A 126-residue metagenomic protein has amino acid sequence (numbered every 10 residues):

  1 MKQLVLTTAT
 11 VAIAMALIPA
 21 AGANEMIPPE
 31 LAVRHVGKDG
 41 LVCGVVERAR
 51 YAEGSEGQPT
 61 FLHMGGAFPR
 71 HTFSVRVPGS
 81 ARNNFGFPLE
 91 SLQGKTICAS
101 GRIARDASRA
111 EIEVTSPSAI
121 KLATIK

Functional and structural regions predicted by a protein language model:
M1-L4: Positively charged n-region of N-terminal signal peptides that target proteins for export
T7-A16: Bacterial N-terminal signal peptides
A20-K126: OB-fold and OB-like single-stranded nucleic-acid-recognition modules and their adjacent interaction interfaces
